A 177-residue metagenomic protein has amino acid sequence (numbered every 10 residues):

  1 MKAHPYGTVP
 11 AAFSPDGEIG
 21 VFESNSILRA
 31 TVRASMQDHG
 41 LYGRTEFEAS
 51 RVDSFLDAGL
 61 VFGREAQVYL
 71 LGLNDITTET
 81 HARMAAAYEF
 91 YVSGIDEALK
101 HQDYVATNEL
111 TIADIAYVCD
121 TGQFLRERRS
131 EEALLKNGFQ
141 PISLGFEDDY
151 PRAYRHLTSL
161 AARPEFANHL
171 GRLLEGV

Functional and structural regions predicted by a protein language model:
M1-A85, F90: GST-like domain detector, emphasizing the conserved glutathione-binding G-site in the N-terminal thioredoxin-like
P10-A11, E89-Y104: Short amphipathic alpha-helical segments and their helix-coil junctions
V32, M36, D120-T121, L170: Active-site-flanking alpha-helical
Q37-D38, E97-N108, E131, R163-L170: Surface-exposed helix-capping loop/turn segments at secondary-structure junctions
V52, V105-Q140, L144-R152, L160: GST superfamily/GST-like fold recognition
L60-G63, V92-D96, L157, A161: Structural signal for well-ordered, non-membrane alpha-helices
M84-I95, D120, A153-H156: Alpha-helical packing segments of well-folded alpha/beta enzyme cores
S143-V177: Long hydrophobic alpha-helical segments typical of transmembrane helices together with their membrane-interfacial
